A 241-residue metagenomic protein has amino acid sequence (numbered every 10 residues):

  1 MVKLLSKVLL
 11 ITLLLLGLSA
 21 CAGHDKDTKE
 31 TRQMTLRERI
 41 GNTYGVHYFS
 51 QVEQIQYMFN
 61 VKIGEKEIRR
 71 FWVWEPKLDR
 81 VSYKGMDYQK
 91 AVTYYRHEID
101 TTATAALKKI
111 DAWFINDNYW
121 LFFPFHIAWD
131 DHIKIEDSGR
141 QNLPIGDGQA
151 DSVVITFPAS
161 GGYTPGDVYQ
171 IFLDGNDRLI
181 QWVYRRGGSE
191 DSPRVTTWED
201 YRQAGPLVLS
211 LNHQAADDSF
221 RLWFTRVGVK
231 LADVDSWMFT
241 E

Functional and structural regions predicted by a protein language model:
M1-L9: Bacterial N-terminal signal peptides that target proteins for export
S19-A20: C-terminal motif of bacterial Sec signal peptides marking the signal peptidase cleavage site
T28, M34-A106, D131, D137-R140: N-terminal mature ectodomain segment of secretory-pathway/periplasmic proteins
K29, H97-D167, S189, T240-E241: Flexible, processing/modification-adjacent segments and terminal tails in exported/periplasmic/extracellular proteins
R32-R37, T43-H47, W74, D131-R140 (+2 more regions): Intrinsically disordered terminal and processing segments
Q149-T240: Gly/Pro-enriched, hydrophobic low-complexity segments that function as extracytoplasmic propeptides/linkers
